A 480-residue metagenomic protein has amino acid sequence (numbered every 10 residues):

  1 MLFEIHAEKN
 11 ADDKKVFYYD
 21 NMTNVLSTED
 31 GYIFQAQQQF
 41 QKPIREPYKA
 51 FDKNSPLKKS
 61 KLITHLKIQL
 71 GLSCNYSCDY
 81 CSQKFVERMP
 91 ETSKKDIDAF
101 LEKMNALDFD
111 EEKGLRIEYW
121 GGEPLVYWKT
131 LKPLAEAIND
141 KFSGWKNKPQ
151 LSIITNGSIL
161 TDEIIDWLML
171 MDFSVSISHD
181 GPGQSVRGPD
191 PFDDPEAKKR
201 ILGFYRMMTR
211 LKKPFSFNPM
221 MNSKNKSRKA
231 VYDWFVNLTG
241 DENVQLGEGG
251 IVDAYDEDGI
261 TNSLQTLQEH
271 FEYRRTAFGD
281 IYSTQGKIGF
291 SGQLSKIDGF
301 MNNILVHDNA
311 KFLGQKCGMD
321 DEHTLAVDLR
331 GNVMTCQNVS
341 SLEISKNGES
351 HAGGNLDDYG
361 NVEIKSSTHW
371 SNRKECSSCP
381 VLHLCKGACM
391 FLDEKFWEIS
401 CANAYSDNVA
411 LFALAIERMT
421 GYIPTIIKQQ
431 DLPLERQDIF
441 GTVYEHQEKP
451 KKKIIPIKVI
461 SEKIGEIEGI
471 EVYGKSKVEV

Functional and structural regions predicted by a protein language model:
L2-K67, D110, I467-V472, K477-V480: N-terminal [4Fe-4S]-dependent radical SAM core
K9-D12, V16, N338-V480: Flexible mid-to-C-terminal extensions adjoining Fe-S/redox cofactors in radical SAM and related proteins
S27, M334-T335: Generic structural signal for well-ordered beta-strand positions
S60-I97: Canonical Radical SAM [4Fe-4S] cluster-binding loop centered on the CxxxCxxC motif and its immediate flanking residues
I68-L72, C81-F85, G121, T155 (+3 more regions): Glycine-rich, histidine-containing beta strand-loop boundary motifs that form or position
L101-W120, Y127-D256: Radical SAM/AdoMet-radical enzyme domain recognition
G188-D320, L325-R330, E343-N347: Radical SAM enzyme [4Fe-4S]-AdoMet core and its adjacent flexible, acidic and glycine-rich loops/tails across
